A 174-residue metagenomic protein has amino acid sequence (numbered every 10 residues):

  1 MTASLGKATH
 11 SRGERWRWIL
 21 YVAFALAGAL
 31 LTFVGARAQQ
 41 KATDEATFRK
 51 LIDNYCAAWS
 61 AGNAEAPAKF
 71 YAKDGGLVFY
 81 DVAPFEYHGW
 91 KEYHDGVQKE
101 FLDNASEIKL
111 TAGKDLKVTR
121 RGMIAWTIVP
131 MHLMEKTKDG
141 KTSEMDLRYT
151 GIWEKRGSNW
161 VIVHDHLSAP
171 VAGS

Functional and structural regions predicted by a protein language model:
M1-W16: N-terminal secretory signal peptides that target proteins for export/translocation
L20, G28-K73, G140, G173-S174: Short, low-complexity N-terminal intrinsically disordered segments enriched in polar/charged residues
E45-A46, A64-R120, E144: A solvent-exposed, acidic/Ser-Thr-rich amphipathic alpha-helical stretch
Y55, P67, Y71-A72, F79-V82 (+1 more regions): Short, well-ordered beta-strand segments in beta-rich or mixed alpha/beta enzyme and ligand-binding folds
Y93, V97-Q98, G113-V118, M131-L133 (+2 more regions): Hydrophobic/aromatic beta-strand elements that line small-molecule binding cavities or substrate pockets in beta-rich
W126, M145-G173: Short beta-strand edge/turn micro-motifs at domain boundaries
M134-K136, V171-A172: Sequence/structural signature of outer-membrane beta-barrel proteins
